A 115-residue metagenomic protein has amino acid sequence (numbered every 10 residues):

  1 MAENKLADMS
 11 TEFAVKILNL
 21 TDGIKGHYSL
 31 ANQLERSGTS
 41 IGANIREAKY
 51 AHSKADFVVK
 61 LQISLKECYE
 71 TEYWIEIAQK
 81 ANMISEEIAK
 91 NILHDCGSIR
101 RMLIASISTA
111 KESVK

Functional and structural regions predicted by a protein language model:
M1-K115: Short, C-terminally biased terminal segments at protein or domain edges
